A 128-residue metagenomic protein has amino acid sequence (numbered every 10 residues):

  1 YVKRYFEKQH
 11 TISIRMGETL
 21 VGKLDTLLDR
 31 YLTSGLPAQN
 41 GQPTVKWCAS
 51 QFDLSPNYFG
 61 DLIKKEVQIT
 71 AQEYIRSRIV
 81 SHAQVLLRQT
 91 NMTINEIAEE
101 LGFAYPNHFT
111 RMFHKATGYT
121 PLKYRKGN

Functional and structural regions predicted by a protein language model:
Y1-I14: Compact structured core domains
K3, D25-D29, G60, K64: Amphipathic, well-packed alpha-helical segments that form the structural scaffold of globular domains
I14-F52, E73-M92: A short, Lys/Arg-enriched amphipathic alpha-helix from helix-turn-helix/homeodomain DNA-binding modules
K46, N57, T93-E96, P106-N107: Residues within helix-turn-helix
F52, I63, L101-G102, F113: Core residues of bacterial helix-turn-helix
F59, H108-F109, F113: Short hydrophobic/aromatic patch on the recognition helix
K65-A104, K126-N128: Terminal helix-turn-helix DNA-binding modules in bacterial transcription factors
R111-N128: …primarily DNA-binding HTH/wHTH and HhH modules…
